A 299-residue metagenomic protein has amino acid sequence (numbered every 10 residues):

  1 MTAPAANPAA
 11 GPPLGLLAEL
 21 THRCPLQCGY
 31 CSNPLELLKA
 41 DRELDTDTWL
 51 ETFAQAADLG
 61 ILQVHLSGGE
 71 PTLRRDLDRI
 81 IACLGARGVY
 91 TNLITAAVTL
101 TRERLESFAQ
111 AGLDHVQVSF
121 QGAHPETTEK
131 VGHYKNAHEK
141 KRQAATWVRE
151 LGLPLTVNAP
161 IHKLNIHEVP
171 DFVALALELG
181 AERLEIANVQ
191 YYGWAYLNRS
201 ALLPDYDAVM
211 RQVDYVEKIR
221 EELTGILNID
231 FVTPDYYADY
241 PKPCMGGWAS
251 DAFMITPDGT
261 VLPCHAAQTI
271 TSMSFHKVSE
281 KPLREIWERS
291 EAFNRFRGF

Functional and structural regions predicted by a protein language model:
M1-H115: Conserved alpha-helical substructure of the radical SAM core
M1-P12, P34, H265-F299: Flexible mid-to-C-terminal extensions adjoining Fe-S/redox cofactors in radical SAM and related proteins
G15, A249-S250: Short coil/loop residues immediately preceding or within conserved phosphate-binding loops of NTP-utilizing enzyme
Q27, C31, R74, E103 (+4 more regions): Residues that scaffold the ATP/ADP-binding catalytic core of kinase and kinase-like folds
L37, D58, H133, A137 (+1 more regions): Residue-level marker of structural boundaries
A40, L44, G68, G132 (+3 more regions): Short, surface-exposed alpha-helical recognition segments that flank or form part of ligand/macromolecule-binding
A40, V157, I229, R295-F296: Short, hydrophobic secondary-structure boundary micro-motifs
Y90, E106, Q110-A111, H115 (+3 more regions): Radical SAM enzyme [4Fe-4S]-AdoMet core and its adjacent flexible, acidic and glycine-rich loops/tails across
